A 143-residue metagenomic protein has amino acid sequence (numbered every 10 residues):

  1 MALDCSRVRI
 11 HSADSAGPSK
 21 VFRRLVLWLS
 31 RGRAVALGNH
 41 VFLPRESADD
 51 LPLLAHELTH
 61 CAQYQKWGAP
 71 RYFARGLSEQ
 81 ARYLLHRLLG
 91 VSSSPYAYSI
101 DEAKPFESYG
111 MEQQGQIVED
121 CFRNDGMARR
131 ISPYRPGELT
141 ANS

Functional and structural regions predicted by a protein language model:
M1-A13, G17-S19, R23-R24, L29-G32 (+1 more regions): Metalloprotease/metallohydrolase-associated module, dominated by Zn2+-dependent proteases
R9, V41-F42, A62: Residues embedded in well-ordered beta-strands within globular domains across many folds
L25-A55, E102-E107: Short pre-active-site segment immediately N-terminal to the catalytic Zn-binding motif
E46, L58-L77: Catalytic Zn2+-binding segment of zinc metalloproteases
